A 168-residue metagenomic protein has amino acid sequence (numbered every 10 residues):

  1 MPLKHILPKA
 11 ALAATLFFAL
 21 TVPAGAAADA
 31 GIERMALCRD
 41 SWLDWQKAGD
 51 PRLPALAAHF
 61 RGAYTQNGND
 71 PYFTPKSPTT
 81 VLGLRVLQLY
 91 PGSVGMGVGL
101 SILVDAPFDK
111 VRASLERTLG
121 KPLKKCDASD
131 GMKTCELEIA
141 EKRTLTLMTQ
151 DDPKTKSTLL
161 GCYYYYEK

Functional and structural regions predicted by a protein language model:
P2-A14: Bacterial N-terminal signal peptides that target proteins for export
A14, G97-G99, K156-L159: Short, surface-exposed beta-edge/turn micro-motifs
L16-G25: C-terminal segment of classical bacterial N-terminal signal peptides
A26-D70: N-terminal export/targeting and maturation segments
W42-D50, V111-K121, Y166-K168: Surface-exposed flexible segments
P75-E136: Long, charged/polar, surface-exposed segments that mediate recognition or autoinhibition
D130-K168: Glycine-rich, aromatic-bearing surface loops/beta-hairpins
